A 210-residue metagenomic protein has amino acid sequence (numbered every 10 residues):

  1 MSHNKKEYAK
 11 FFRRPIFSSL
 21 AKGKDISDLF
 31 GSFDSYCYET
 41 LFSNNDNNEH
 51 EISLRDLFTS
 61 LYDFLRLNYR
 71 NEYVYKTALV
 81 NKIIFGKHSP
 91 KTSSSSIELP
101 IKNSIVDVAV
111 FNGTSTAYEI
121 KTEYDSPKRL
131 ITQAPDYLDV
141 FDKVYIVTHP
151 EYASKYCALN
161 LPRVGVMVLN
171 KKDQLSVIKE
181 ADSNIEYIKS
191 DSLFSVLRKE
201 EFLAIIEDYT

Functional and structural regions predicted by a protein language model:
M1-R70: Interdomain/boundary linker segments immediately adjacent to catalytic/signaling cores
L61-L67, A78, K82-I83, I185-I188 (+1 more regions): Eukaryotic low-complexity, intrinsically disordered regulatory segments enriched in serine, proline and acidic residues
V74-N112: Active-site metal-binding core of divalent-cation-utilizing nuclease and nuclease-like domains
V108-Y124: Conserved catalytic cores of phosphodiester-cleaving nucleases, focusing on short active-site segments
N112-T114, N170-D173, A181: Short acidic-glycine loop/turn motifs at beta-strand connectors
Y124-N170: Catalytic cores of nucleic-acid endonucleases
L175-T210: A conserved mid-domain beta-alpha-beta active-site/ligand-binding segment of alpha/beta enzyme cores
